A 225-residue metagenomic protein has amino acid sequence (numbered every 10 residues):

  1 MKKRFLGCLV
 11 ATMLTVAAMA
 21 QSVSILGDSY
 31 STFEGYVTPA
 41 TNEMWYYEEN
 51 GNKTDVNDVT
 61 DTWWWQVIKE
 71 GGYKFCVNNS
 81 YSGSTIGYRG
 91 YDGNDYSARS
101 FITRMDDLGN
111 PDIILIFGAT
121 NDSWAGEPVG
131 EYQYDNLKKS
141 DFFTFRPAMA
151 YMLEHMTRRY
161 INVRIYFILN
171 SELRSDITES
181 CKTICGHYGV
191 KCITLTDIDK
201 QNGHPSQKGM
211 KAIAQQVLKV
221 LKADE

Functional and structural regions predicted by a protein language model:
M1-V59, K69-E70, D107-G109, I161 (+1 more regions): N-terminal secretory targeting modules
C8, D28, S84, T120 (+1 more regions): Gly/Ser/Thr-rich helix-start
V23-I25, V67, C76, M156: Generic low-polarity alpha-helical segments
G27-S29, S80, S171: A mature extracytoplasmic/lumenal domain signature
Y36-G130: Conserved SGNH/GDSL esterase-like catalytic core that processes O-acyl groups on lipids and polysaccharides
Y96-E225: Alpha-helical cap/lid subdomain in secreted, periplasmic, or secretory-pathway luminal O-acyl-processing enzymes
